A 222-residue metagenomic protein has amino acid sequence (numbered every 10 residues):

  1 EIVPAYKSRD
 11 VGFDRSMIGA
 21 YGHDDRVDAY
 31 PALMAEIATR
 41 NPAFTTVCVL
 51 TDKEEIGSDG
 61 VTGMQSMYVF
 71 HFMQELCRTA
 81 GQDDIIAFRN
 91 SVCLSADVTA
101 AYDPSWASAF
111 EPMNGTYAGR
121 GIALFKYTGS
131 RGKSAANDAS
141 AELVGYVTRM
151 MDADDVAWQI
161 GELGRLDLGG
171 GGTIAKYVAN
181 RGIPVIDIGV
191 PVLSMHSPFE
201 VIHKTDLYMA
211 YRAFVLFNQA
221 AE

Functional and structural regions predicted by a protein language model:
E1-A20: Soluble metallo-hydrolase cores and metallopeptidase-like ectodomains found primarily in the secretory/periplasmic
Y6-S8, L50-G57, V98-A100, G164-D167 (+1 more regions): Acidic, glycine-rich active-site loops and adjacent beta-strand->loop/helix elements that engage anionic groups
F13-D14, S58-G63, P104-A107, F199-E200: Short acidic, glycine/serine/threonine-rich loops at helix termini
G19-Q65, H71, A213-V215: Alpha-helical metal-binding/catalytic segments enriched in His/Glu/Asp
E36-L50, V190-E222: His/Asp/Glu-rich mid-to-C-terminal helical/loop segments that flank catalytic regions of hydrolases
P42-C48, G81-N90, M151-R165, E222: Flexible, glycine/charged-enriched surface loops at secondary-structure junctions
S66-L94: A glycine-rich helix N-cap at a beta->alpha junction
A101-W106, F110-S197: Active-site-adjacent substrate-binding region of metalloamidase/peptidase-like peptide-processing proteins
